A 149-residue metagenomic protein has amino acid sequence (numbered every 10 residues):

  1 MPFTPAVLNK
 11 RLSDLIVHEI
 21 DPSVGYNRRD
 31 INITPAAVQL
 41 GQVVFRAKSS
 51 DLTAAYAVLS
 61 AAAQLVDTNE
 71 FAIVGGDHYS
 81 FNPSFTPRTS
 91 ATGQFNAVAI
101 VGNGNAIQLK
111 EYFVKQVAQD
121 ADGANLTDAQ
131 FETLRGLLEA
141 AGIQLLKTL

Functional and structural regions predicted by a protein language model:
M1-L149: Surface-exposed, low-hydrophobicity beta-strand/loop segments enriched in small/polar/acidic residues
